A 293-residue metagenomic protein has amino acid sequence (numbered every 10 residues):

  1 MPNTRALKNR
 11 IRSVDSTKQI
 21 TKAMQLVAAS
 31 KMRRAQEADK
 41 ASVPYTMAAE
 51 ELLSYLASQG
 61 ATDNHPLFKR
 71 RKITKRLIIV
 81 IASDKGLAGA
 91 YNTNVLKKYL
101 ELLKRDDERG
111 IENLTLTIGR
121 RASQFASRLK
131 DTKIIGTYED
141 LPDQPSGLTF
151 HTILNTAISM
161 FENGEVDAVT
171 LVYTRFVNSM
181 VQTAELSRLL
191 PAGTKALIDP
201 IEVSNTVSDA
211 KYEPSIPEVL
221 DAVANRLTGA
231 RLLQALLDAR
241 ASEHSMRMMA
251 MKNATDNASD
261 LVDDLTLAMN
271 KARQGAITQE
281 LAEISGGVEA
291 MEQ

Functional and structural regions predicted by a protein language model:
M1-Q293: C-terminal beta-strand-loop-alpha-helix "lid" module of Rossmann-like NAD(P)-dependent dehydrogenases
